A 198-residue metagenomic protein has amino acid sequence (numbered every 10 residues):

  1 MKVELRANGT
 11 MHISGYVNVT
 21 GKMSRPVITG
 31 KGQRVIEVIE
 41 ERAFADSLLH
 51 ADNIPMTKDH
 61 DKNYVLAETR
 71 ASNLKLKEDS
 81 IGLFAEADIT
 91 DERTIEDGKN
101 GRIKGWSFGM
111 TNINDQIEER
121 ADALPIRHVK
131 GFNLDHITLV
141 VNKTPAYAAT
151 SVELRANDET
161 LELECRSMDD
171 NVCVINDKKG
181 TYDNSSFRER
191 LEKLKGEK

Functional and structural regions predicted by a protein language model:
M1-S185: Signature of dsDNA virion morphogenesis modules
N184-K198: Extended acidic low-complexity intrinsically disordered regions
